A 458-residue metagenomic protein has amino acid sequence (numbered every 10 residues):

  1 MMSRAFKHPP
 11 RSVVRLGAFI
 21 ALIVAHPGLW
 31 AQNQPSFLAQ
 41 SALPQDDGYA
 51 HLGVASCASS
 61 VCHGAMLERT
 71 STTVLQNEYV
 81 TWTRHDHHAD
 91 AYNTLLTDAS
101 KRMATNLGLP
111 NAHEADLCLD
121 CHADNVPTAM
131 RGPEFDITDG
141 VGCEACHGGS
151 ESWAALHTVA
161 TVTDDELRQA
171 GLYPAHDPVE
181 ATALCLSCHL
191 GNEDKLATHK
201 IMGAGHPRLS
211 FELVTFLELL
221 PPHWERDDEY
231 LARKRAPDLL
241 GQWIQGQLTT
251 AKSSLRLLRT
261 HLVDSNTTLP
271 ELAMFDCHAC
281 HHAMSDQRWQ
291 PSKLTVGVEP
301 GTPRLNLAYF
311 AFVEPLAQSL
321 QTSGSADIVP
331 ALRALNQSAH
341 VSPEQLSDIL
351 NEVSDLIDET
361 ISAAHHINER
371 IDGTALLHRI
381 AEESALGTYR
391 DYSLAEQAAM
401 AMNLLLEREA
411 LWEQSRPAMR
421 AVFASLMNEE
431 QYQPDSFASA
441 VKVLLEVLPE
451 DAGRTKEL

Functional and structural regions predicted by a protein language model:
M1-S12: N-terminal secretory signal peptides that target proteins for export/translocation
A25-H26: N-terminal signal peptide c-region/cleavage motif recognized by signal peptidases
N33-Q45, M66-T105, P133-V141, G149-E396: Primarily the internal scaffold of c-type cytochrome electron-transfer domains, especially repeated/multiheme c-type
C57-S59, C118, C143, C185 (+1 more regions): Short cysteine-rich clusters marking metal-coordination/redox-active sites
S60, A65-M66: Anionic, Ser/Thr-rich low-complexity intrinsically disordered regions
T105-E144, L411: Post-signal peptide N-terminal segment of secreted/secretory-pathway proteins
E382-Y389, S393-L458: A cross-kingdom marker for long, charged
